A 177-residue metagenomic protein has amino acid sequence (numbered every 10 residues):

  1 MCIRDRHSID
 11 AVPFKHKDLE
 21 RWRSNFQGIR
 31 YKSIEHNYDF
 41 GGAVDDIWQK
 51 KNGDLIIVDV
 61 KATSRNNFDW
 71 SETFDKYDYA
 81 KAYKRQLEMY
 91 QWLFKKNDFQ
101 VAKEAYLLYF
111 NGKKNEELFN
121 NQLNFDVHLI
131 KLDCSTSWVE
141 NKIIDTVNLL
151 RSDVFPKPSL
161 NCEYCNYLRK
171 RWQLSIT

Functional and structural regions predicted by a protein language model:
R4, Y90, C165: A residue-level signal for conserved active-site and pocket-lining positions in enzyme catalytic cores
R4-D54, I176-T177: Metal-dependent nuclease catalytic cores that hydrolyze phosphodiester bonds in DNA/RNA, characterized by
I29-N141: Mg2+/Mn2+-dependent nuclease catalytic core
D98-E104, V154-P158, I176: Short conserved catalytic/interaction loops centered on acidic-Pro-aromatic/His motifs
H128-R169: Polybasic (Lys/Arg-rich)
L168-T177: Iron-sulfur (Fe-S) cluster-binding segments and ferredoxin-like electron-carrier domains, especially [2Fe-2S]
